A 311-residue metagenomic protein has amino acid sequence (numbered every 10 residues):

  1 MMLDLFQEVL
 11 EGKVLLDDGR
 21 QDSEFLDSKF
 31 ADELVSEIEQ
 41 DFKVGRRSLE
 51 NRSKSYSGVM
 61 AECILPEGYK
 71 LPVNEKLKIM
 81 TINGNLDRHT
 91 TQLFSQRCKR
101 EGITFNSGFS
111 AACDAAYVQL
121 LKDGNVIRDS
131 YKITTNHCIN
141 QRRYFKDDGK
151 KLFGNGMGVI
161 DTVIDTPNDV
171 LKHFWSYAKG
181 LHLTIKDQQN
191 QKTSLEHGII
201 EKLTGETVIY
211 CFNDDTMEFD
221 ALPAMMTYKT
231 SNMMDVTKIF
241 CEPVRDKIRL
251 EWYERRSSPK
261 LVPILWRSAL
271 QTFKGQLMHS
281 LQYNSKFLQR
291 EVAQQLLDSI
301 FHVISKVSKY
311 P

Functional and structural regions predicted by a protein language model:
M1-V35, A293-K306: Active-site-proximal acidic secondary-structure segment that organizes catalysis
G12, L86, S95, V118-P311: Acyl-thioester-dependent acyl-group transfer interface
D18-N85, H89, H137-F145: Short amphipathic alpha-helices and their capping loops
K78-T81, L93, Y253-E254: A short, structure-level motif marking secondary-structure boundaries and short turns
R88-I103: Surface-exposed, Lys/Arg-rich phosphate-binding patches that contact polyanionic backbones
F105-D114: Short amphipathic alpha-helical segments
